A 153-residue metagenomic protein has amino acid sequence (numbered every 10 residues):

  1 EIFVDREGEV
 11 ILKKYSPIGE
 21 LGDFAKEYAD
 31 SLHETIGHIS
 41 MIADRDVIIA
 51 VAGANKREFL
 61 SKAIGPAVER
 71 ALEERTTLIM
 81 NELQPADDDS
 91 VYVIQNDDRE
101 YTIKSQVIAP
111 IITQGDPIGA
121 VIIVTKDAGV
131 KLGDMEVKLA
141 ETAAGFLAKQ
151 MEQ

Functional and structural regions predicted by a protein language model:
V4-Y15: Short, basic amphipathic alpha-helical segments that act as recognition/interaction helices in nucleic-acid-binding
G22-S31, L60-R70, T76, L83 (+1 more regions): Juxtadomain coupling helices with adjacent low-complexity linkers
E27-E100: Structured interaction and signal-relay segments at domain junctions
S105-I112: A short, aliphatic-rich beta-strand micro-motif
